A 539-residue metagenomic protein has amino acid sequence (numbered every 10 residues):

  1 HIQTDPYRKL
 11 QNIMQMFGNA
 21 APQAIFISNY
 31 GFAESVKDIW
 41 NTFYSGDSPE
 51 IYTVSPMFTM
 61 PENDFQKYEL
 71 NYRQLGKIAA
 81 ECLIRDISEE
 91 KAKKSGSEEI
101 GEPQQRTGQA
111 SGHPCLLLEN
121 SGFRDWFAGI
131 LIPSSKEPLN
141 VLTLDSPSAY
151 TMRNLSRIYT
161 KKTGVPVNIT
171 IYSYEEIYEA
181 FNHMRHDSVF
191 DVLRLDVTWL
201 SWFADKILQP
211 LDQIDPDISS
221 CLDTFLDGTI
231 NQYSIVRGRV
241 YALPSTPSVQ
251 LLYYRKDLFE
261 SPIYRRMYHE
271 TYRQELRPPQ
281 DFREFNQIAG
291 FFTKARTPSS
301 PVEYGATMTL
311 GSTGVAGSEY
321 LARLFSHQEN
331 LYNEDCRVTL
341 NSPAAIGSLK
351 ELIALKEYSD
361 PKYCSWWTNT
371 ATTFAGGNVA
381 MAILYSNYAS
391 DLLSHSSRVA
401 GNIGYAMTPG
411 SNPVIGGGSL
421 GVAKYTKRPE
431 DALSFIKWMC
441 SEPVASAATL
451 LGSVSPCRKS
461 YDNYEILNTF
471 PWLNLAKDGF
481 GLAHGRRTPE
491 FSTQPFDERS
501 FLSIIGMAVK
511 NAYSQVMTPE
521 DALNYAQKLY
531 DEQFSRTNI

Functional and structural regions predicted by a protein language model:
I2-E62, A80, I84, Q104-Q105: Hydrophobic alpha-helical
T42-G46, I158, K162-L226, R239-A242 (+3 more regions): Extracytoplasmic "Venus flytrap"/periplasmic binding protein-like
E62, A400-G401, A406, L450-I504 (+2 more regions): Long, aromatic- and glycine/proline-rich binding clefts that accommodate carbohydrate-like moieties
N71-S135: Hinge/cleft segment of the Venus flytrap/periplasmic-binding protein
V197-L251, R283, A400-A406, F470 (+1 more regions): Hinge/lid segment of periplasmic solute-binding proteins
Q213-F225, E270, Q274-P278, L310-G311 (+4 more regions): Short, solvent-exposed loop/beta-turn-alpha elements that line the ligand-binding surface or hinge of extracytoplasmic
R239-T246, Q250, R277-R337, V379: Extracytoplasmic/periplasmic solute-binding protein
N286-T293, R323-S365, L393-S394, G404: Glycine-centered hinge/linker elements that transmit conformational signals in sensory and ligand-binding systems
